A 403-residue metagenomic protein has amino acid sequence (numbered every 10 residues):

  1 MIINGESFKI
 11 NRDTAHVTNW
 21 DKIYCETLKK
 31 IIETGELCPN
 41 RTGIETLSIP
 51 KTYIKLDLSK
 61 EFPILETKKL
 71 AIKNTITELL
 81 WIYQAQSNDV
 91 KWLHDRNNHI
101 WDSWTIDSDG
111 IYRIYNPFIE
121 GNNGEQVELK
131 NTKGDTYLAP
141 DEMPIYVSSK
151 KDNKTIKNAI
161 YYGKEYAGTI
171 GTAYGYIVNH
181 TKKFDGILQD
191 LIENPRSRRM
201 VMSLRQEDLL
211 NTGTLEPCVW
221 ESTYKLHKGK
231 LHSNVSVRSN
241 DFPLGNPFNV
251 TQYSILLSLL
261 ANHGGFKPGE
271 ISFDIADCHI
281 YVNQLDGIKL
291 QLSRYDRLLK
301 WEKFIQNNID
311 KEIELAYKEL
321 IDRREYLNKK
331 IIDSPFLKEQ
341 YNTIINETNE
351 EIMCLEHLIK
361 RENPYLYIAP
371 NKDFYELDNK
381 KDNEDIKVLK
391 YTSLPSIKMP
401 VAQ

Functional and structural regions predicted by a protein language model:
M1-Q403: Terminal, non-catalytic protein-protein interaction segments that mediate quaternary/complex assembly
